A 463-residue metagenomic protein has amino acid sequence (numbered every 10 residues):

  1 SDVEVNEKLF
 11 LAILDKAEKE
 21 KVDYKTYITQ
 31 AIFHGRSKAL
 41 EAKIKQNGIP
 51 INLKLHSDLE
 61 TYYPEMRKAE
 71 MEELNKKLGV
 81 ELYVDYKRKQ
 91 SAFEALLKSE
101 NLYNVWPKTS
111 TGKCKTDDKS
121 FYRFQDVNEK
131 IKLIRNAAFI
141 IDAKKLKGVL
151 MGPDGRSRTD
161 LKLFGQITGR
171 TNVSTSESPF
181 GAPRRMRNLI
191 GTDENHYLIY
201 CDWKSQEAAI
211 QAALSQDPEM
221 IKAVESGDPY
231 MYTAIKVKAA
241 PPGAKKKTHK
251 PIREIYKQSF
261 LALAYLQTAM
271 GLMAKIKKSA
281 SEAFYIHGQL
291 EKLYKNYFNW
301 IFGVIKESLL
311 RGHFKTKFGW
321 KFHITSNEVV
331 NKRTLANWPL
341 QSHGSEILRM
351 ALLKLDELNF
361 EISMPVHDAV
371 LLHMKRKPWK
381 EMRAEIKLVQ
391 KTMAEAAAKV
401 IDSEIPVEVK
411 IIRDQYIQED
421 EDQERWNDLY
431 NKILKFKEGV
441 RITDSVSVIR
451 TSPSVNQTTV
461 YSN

Functional and structural regions predicted by a protein language model:
S1-Y86, S215-V224: Mixed-charge, glycine-rich, non-catalytic linkers/tails in nucleic-acid processing enzymes
E7, K43-R67, T268-K278, V370-Q390: Catalytic palm subdomain of template-directed nucleic-acid polymerases, centered on the conserved carboxylate motif
T29-S37, E60, G79-L97, K277 (+3 more regions): A glycine-rich phosphate-binding loop feature that marks nucleotide/adenosyl-phosphate handling sites
Q30, Y86-K247, G303-A369, I386-M393: Acidic, glycine-rich two-metal-ion catalytic cores of nucleic acid-processing enzymes
A42, Q46, R67, Y103-N104 (+7 more regions): Conserved catalytic core of nucleic-acid polymerases
L55, E60, C201-W203, A212-S215 (+6 more regions): Active-site proximal loops enriched in glycine and acidic residues that flank catalytic Cys/His/Asp and coordinate
Q125-F139, K437-P453, V460-Y461: Active-site and adjacent loop segments of nucleotide-processing enzymes that use two-metal-ion phosphate chemistry
N359-V409: C-terminal structured "cap/appendage" subdomains that terminate the fold
